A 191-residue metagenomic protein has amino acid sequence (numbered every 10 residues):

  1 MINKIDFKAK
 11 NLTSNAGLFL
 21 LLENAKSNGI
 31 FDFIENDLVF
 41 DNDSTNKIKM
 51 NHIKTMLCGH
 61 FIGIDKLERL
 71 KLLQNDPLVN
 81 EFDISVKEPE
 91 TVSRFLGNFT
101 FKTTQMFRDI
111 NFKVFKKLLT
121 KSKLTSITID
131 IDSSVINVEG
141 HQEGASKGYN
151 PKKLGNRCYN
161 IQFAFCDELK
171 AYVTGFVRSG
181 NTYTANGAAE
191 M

Functional and structural regions predicted by a protein language model:
M1-N156, N160-M191: Dynamic "connector" segments at or just before major functional cores
